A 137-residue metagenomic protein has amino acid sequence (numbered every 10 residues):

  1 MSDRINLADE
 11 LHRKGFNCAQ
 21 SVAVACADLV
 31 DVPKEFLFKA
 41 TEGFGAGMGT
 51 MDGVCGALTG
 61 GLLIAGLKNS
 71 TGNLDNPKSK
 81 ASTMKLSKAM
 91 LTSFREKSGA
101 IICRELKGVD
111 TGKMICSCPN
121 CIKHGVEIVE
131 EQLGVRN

Functional and structural regions predicted by a protein language model:
D3-V30: Active-site-proximal helix-loop elements at catalytic-domain edges
N6-K14, F44-D52, V109-I115: A short glycine/serine-rich beta->alpha loop
A8, V22, A40-G45, G61 (+1 more regions): Short alpha-helical scaffolding segments that buttress acidic/His motifs in well-ordered protein cores
A25-G43, E96-C103: Acidic-glycine-rich active-site phosphate/pyrophosphate-binding loop
L29-A40, L67-L86: Phosphate-handling active-site elements
G60-K68: DPxDG-like acidic metal-binding loop motif
S79-N137: C-terminal binding/interaction regions
